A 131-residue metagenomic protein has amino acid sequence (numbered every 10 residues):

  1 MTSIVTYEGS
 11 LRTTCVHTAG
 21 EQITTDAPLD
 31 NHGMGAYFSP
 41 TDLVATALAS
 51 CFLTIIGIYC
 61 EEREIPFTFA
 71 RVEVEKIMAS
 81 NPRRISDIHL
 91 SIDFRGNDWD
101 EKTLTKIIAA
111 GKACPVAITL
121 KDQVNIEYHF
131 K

Functional and structural regions predicted by a protein language model:
M1-T46, G57-K131: Extended beta-strand/beta-hairpin segments
C51-F52: Alpha-helical metal-binding/catalytic segments enriched in His/Glu/Asp
